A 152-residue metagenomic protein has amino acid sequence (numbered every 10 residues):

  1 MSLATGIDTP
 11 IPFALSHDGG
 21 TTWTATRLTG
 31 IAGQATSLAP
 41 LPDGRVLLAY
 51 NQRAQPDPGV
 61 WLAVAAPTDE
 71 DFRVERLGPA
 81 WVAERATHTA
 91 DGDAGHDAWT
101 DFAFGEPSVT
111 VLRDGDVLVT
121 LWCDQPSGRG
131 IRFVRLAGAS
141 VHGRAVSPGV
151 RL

Functional and structural regions predicted by a protein language model:
M1-L152: Asp-box/BNR beta-propeller blade signature and adjacent active/binding-site loops in extracellular glycan-interacting
